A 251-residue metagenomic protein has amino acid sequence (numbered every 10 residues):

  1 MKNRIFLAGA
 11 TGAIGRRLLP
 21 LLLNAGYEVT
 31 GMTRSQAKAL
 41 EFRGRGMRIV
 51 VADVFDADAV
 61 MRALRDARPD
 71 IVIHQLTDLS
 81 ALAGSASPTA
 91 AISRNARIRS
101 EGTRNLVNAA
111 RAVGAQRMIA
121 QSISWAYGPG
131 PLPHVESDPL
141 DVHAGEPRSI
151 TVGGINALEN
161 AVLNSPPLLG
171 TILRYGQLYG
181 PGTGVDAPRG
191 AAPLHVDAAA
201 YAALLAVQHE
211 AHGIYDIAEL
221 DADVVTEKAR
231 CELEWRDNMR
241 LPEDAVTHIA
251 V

Functional and structural regions predicted by a protein language model:
N3-E28: N-terminal Rossmann NAD(P)H-binding glycine-rich loop of SDR-like oxidoreductase domains
A8, M32, Q75-D78, M118-S124 (+1 more regions): SDR active-site strand-loop-helix element
Q36-E101: NAD(P)H-binding glycine-rich loop region in Rossmannoid oxidoreductase-like domains and their noncatalytic homologs
A52, A57, Q208, D223-V251: C-terminal amphipathic/interface module of NAD(P)-dependent oxidoreductases and related NAD-binding regulators
A83-E146: Conserved Rossmann-fold NAD(P)-dependent oxidoreductase catalytic core, especially the SDR/UDP-sugar
A126-P131, H143, L168-R189: Flexible, glycine-rich beta-alpha linker
H143-G170: Active-site Tyr-X1-5-Lys
L178-G182, G190-Y215, E219-L220, C231: Alpha-helical substrate-binding/gating segment
